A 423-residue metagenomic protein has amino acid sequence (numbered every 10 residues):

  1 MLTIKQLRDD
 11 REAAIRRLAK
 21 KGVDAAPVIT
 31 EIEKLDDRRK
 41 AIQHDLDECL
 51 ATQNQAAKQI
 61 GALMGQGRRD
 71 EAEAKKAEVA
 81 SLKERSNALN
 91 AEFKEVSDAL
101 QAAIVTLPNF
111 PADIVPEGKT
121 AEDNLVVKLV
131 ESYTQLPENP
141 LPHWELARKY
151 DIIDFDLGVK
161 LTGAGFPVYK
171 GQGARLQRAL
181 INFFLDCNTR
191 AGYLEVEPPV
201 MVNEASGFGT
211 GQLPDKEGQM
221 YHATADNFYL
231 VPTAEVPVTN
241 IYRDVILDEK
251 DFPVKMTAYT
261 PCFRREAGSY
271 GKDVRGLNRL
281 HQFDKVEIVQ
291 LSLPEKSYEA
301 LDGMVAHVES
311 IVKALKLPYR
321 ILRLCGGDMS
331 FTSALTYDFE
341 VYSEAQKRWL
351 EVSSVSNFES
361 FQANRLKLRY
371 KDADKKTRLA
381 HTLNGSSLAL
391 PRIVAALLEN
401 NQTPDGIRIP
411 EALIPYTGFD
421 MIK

Functional and structural regions predicted by a protein language model:
M1-T134, I152, D156: N-terminal alpha-helical targeting/anchoring segments
A26, L129-K423: TRNA-recognition modules of translation machinery and tRNA-sensing kinases, especially anticodon-binding
